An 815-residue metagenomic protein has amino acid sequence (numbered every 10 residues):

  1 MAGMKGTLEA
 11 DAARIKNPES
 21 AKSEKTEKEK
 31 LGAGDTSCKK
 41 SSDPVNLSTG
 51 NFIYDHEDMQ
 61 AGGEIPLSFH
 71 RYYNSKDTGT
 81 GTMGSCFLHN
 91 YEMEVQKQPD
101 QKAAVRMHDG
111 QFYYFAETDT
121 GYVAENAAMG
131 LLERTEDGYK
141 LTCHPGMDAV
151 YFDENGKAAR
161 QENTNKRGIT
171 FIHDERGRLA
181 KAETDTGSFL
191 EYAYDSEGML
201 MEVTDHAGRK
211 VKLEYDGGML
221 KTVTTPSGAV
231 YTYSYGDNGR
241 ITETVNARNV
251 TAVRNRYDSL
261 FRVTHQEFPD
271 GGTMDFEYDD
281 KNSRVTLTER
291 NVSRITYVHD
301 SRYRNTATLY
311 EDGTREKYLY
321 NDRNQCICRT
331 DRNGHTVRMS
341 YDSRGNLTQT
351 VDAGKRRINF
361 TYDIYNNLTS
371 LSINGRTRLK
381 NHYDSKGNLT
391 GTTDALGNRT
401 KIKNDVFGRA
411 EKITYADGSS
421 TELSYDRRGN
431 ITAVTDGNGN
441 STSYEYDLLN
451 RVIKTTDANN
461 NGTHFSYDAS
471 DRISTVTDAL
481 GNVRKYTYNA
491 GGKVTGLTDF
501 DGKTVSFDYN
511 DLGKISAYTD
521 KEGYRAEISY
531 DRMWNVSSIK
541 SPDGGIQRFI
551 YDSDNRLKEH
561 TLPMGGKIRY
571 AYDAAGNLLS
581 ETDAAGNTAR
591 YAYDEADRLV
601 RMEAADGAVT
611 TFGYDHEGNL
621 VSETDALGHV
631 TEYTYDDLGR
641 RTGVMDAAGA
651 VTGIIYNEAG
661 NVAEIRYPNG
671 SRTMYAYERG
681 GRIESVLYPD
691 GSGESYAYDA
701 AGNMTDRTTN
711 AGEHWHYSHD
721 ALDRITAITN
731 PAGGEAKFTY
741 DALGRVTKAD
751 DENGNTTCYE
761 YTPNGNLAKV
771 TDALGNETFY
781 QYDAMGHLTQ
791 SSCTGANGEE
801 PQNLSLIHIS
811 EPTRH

Functional and structural regions predicted by a protein language model:
M1-T78: Intrinsically disordered, low-complexity segments enriched in small residues
S20, L47, S75-T78, S85-H89 (+2 more regions): Extended charged/polar low-complexity repeat regions
